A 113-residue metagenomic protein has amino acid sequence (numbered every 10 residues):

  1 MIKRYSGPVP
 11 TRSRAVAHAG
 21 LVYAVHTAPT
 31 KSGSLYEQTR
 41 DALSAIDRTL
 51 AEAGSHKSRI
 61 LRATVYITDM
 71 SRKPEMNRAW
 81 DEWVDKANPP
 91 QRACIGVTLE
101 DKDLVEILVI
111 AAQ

Functional and structural regions predicted by a protein language model:
M1-L61, I67-Q113: N-terminal presequence-like segments and the immediate start of the first folded domain
